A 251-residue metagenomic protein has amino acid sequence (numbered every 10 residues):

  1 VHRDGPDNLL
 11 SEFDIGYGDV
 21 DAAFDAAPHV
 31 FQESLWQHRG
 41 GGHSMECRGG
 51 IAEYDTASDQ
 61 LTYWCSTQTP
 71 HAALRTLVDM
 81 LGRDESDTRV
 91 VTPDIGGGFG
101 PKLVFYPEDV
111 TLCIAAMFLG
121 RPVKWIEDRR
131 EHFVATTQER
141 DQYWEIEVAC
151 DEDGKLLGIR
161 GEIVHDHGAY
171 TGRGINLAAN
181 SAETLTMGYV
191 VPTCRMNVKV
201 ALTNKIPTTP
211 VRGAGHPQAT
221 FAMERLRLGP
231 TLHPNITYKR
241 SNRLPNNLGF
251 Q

Functional and structural regions predicted by a protein language model:
V1-Q251: Structural alpha/beta core scaffold segments of enzyme domains
